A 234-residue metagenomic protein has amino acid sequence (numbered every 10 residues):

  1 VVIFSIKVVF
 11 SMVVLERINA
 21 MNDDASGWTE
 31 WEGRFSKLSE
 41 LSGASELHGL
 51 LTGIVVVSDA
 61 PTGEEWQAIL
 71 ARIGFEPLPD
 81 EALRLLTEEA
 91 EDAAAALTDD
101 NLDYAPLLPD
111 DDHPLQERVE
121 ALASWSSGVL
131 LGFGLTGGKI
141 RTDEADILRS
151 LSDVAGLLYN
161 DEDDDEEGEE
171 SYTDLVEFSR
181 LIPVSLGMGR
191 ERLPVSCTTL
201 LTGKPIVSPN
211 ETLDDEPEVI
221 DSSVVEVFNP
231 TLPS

Functional and structural regions predicted by a protein language model:
V2-S126, L130-S234: Domain-length accessory/inserted modules outside core catalytic folds
